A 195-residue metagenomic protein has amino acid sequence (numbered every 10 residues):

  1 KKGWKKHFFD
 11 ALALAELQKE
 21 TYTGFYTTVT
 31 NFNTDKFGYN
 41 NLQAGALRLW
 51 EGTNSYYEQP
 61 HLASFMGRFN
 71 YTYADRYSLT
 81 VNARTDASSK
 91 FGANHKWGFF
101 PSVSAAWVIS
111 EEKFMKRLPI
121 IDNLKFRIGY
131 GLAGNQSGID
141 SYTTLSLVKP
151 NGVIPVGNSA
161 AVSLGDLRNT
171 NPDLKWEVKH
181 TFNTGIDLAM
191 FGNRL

Functional and structural regions predicted by a protein language model:
K1-L195: Extracellular/periplasmic, surface-exposed regions of secreted and cell-surface proteins
